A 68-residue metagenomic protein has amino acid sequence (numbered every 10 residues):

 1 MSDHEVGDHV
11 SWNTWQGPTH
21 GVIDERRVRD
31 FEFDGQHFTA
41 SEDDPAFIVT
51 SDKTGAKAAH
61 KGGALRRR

Functional and structural regions predicted by a protein language model:
D3-E5: Short, well-ordered loop/turn sites that connect or cap secondary structure elements
G21-I23: Conserved hydrophobic positions within beta-strands
R26-F31: Short, conserved beta-turn/loop elements at beta-strand boundaries and strand-helix junctions
F33-A40: Mixed-charge, low-complexity intrinsically disordered segments
A40-R68: Intrinsically disordered, low-complexity, charged/polar segments
